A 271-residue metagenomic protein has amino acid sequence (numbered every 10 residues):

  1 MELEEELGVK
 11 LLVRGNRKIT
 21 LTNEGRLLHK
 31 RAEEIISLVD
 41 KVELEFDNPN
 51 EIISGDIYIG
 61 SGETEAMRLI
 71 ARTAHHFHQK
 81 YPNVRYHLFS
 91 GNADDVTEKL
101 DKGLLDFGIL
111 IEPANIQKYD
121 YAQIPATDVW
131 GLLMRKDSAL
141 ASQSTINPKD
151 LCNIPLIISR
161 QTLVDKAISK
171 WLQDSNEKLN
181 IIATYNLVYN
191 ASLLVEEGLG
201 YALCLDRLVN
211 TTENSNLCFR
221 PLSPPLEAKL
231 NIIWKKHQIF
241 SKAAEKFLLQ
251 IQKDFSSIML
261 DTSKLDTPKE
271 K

Functional and structural regions predicted by a protein language model:
E4-L21: A short LG(V/I)-centered, amphipathic sequence patch enriched for acidic residue(s) preceding the LG motif
E6-L7, L28-N50: Alpha-helical linker/hinge and terminal dimerization helices associated with HTH transcriptional regulators
S54-Q117, T184-Y185: Central regulatory/effector-binding core of bacterial HTH transcription factors
L69, C218-D261: A late-sequence structural motif
N92-L105, I111, L163-C218: Hydrophobic hinge/microswitch elements
I116-Q123, T127-V129, Y189-H237: Beta-alpha-beta core module
K118-W130, M134-L156: Flexible hinge/capping segments at coil-to-helix
P155-S175, F240-L249, F255-D266: Secondary-structure junction motif
